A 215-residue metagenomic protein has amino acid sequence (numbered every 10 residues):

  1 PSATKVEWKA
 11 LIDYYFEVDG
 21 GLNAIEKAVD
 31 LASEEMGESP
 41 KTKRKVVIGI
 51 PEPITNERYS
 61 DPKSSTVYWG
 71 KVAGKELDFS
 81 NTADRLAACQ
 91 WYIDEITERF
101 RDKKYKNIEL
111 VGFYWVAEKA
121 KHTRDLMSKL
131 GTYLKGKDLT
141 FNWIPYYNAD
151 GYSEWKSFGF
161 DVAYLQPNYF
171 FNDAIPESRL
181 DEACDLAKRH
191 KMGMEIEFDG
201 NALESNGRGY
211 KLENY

Functional and structural regions predicted by a protein language model:
P1-Y215: Glycan-processing catalytic domains of CAZymes
